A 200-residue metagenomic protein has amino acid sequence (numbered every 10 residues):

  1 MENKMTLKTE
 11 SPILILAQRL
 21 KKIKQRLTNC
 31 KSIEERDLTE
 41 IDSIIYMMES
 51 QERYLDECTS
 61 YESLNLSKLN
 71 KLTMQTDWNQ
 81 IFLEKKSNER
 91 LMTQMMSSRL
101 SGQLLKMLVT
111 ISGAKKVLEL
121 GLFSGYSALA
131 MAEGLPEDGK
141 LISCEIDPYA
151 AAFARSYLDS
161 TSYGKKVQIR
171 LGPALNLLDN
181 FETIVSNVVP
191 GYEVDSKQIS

Functional and structural regions predicted by a protein language model:
M1-I199: A short alpha-helical cap/connector motif
